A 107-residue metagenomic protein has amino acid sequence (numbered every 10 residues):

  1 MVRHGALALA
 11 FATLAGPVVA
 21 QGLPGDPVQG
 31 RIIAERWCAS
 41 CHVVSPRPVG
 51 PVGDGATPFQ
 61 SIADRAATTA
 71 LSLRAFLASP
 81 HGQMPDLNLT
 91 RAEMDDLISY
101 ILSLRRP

Functional and structural regions predicted by a protein language model:
M1-H4: Positively charged n-region of N-terminal signal peptides that target proteins for export
L7-A8, V18: Cleavable N-terminal signal peptides
L14-I33: Electrostatic cytochrome c docking/interface patches
G30, E35-S45, L97: The canonical Cys-X-X-Cys-His
R47-P48, T68: Short, non-ligating residues that shape and space the ligands of small metal-coordination modules and catalytic
G50-V52: Short, surface-exposed glycine/acidic/tryptophan-bearing loops
D54, P58-L102: Extracytoplasmic electron-transfer domains, predominantly the class I c-type cytochrome c fold
R106-P107: Short, solvent-exposed mixed-charge patches
